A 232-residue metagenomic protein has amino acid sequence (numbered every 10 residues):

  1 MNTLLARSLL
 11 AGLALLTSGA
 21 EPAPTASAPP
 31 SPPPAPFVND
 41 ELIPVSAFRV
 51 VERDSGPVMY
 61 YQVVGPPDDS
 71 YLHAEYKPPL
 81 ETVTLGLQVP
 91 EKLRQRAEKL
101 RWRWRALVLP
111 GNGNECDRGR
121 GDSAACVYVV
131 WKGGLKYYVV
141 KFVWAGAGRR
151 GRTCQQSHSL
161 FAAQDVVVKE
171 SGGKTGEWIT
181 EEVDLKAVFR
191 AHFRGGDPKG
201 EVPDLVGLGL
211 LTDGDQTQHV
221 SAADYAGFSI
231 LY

Functional and structural regions predicted by a protein language model:
P24-D54: Extracellular carbohydrate-recognition regions
Y61-T82: Short carbohydrate-recognition loop motifs
L87-L100, G172-T175, E201: Extracellular/lumenal carbohydrate-interaction signature centered on repeated Trp-anchored short motifs
R103-L109, K132, K186: Solvent-exposed strand-to-loop "edge" motifs in beta-rich extracellular domains
P110-V129, Y137-V139: Beta-strand acidic-aromatic groove motif in beta-rich domains, primarily in extracellular
G119-V127, S171, T175-V220: Extracellular beta-strand ligand-recognition surfaces/modules
Y138-G195: Extracellular carbohydrate recognition and processing domains and analogous Trp-centered ligand-binding platforms
L208, A223-I230: Extracellular beta-strand elements of beta-rich domains used for carbohydrate recognition/degradation or cell-matrix
